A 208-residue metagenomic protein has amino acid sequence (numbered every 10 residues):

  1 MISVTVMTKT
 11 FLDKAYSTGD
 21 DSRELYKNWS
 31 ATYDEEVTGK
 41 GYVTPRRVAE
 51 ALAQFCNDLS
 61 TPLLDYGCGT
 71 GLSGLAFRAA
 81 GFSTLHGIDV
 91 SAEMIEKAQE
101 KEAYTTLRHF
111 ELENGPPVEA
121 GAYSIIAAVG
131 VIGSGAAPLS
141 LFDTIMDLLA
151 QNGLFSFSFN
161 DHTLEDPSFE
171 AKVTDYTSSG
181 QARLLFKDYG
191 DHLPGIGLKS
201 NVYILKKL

Functional and structural regions predicted by a protein language model:
M1-A31: N-terminal, positively charged/glycine-rich alpha-helical extensions of SAM-dependent methyltransferases
D34-A49: Conserved SAM-binding loop and adjacent beta-strand
L64-P116: Class I SAM-dependent methyltransferase SAM/SAH-binding core
P116-I126: A short acidic, Gly/Pro-enriched loop at the edge of an enzyme's catalytic core that lines a small-molecule cofactor
S124-P138: A short SAM/SAH-binding and catalytic strip from SAM-dependent methyltransferases
S140-Q151: A short glycine-rich, Lys/Arg-flanked "PGG" loop and its adjoining helix->strand segment in the class I
N152-N160: Conserved beta-strand signature within the Rossmann-like core of class I S-adenosyl-L-methionine
Q181-L208: Class I S-adenosyl-L-methionine
